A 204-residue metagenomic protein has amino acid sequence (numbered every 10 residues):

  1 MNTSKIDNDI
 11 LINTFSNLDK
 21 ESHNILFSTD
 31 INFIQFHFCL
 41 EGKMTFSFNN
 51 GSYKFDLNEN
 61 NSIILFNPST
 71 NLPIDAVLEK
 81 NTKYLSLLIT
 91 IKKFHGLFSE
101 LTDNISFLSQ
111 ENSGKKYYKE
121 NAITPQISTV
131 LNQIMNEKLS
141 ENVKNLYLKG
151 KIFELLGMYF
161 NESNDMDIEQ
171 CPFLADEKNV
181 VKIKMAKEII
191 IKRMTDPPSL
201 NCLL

Functional and structural regions predicted by a protein language model:
M1-I105: N-terminal regulatory/effector-sensing and dimerization cores that precede helix-turn-helix DNA-binding domains
S106-A122, K138-Y147, G157-E188, K192: Short, Lys/Arg-enriched, Trp-marked, Pro/Gly-tolerant hinge/linker segments that flank
I127-S140: A long, hydrophobic alpha-helical segment
I190, N201-L204: Append "Primarily bacterial transcriptional regulators
R193-P198: Short helix/strand-capping hinge loops at secondary-structure junctions that flank key functional elements
